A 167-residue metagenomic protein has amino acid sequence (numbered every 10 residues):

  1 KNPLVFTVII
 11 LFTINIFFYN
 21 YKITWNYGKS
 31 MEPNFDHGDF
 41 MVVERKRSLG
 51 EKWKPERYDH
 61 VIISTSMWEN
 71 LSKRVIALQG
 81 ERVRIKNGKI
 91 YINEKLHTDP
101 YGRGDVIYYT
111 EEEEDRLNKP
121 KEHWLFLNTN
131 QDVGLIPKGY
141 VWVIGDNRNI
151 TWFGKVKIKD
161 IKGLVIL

Functional and structural regions predicted by a protein language model:
N2-Y19: Hydrophobic membrane-insertion alpha-helices, especially the h-region of bacterial N-terminal signal peptides
N20-Y27: Signal peptide cleavage region of secreted peptide precursors
W25, E32-L167: Soluble "head" domains of membrane/secretory-pathway proteins
